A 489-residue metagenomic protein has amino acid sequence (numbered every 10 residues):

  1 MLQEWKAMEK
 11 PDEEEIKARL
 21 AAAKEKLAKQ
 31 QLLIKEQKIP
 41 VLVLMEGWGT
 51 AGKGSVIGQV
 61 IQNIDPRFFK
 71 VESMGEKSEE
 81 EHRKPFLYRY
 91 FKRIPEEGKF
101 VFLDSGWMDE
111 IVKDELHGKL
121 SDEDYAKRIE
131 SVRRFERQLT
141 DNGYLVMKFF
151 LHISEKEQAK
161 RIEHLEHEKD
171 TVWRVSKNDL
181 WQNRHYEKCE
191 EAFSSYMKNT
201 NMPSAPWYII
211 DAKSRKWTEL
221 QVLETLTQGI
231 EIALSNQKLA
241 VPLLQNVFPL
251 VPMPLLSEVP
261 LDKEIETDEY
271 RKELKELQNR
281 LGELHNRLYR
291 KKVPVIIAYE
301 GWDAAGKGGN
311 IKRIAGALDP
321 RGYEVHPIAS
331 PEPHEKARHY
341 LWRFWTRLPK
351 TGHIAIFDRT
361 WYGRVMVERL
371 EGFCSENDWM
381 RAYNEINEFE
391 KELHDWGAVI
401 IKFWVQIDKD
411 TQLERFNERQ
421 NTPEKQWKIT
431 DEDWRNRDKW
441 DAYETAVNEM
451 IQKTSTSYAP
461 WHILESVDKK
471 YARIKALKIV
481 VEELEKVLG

Functional and structural regions predicted by a protein language model:
M1-G489: Glycine-rich phosphate-binding loop of ATP-dependent small-molecule kinases
